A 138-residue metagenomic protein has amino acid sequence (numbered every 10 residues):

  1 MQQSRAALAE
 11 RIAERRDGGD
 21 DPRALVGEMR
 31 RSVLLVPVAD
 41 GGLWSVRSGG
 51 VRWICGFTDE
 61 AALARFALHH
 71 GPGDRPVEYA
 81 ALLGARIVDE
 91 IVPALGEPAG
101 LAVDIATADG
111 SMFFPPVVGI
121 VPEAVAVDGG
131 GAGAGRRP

Functional and structural regions predicted by a protein language model:
M1-P138: An interfacial alpha-helical scaffold signature
